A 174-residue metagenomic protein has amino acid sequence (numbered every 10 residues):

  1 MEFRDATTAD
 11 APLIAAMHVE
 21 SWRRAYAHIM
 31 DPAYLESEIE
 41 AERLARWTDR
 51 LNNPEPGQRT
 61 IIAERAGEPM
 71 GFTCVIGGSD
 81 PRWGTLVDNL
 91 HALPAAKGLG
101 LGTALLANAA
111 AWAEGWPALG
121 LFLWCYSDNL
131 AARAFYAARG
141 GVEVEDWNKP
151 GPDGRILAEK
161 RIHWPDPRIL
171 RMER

Functional and structural regions predicted by a protein language model:
M1-F3: Extreme N-terminal starter segment of soluble prokaryotic enzymes
D5-A9, A16-K97, T103-W112, W116 (+2 more regions): Acetyl-CoA-dependent GNAT
L119-R133, A138-R139, E145-R174: C-terminal "cap" of GNAT-fold acetyltransferases
